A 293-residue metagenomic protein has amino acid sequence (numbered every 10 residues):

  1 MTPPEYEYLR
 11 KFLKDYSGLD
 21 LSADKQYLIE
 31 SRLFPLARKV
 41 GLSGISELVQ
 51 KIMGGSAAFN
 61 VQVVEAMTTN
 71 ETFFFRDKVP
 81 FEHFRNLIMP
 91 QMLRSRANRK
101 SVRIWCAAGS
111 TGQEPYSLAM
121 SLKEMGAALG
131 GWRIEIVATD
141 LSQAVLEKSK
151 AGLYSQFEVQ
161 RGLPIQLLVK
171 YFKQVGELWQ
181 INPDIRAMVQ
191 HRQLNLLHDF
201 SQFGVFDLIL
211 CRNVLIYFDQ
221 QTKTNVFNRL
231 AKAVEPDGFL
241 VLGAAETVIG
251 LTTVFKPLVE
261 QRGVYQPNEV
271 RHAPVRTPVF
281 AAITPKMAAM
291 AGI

Functional and structural regions predicted by a protein language model:
M1-W105: Conserved AdoMet
F84, I209, V234: Residue-level signal for inorganic ion chemistry
K100-S117, E135-V137: Conserved class I S-adenosyl-L-methionine
A107, A127-L210, V214-F218, T222 (+3 more regions): Extended basic-aromatic, gly/pro-enriched interface segments that bind polyanionic ligands
T111-L129: Conserved SAM-binding loop of SAM-dependent methyltransferases across substrates and taxa, primarily the Class I
L208, L251-I293: Core SAM-dependent methyltransferase catalytic element
T224-P236: A short glycine-rich, Lys/Arg-flanked "PGG" loop and its adjoining helix->strand segment in the class I
P236-A244: Conserved beta-strand signature within the Rossmann-like core of class I S-adenosyl-L-methionine
